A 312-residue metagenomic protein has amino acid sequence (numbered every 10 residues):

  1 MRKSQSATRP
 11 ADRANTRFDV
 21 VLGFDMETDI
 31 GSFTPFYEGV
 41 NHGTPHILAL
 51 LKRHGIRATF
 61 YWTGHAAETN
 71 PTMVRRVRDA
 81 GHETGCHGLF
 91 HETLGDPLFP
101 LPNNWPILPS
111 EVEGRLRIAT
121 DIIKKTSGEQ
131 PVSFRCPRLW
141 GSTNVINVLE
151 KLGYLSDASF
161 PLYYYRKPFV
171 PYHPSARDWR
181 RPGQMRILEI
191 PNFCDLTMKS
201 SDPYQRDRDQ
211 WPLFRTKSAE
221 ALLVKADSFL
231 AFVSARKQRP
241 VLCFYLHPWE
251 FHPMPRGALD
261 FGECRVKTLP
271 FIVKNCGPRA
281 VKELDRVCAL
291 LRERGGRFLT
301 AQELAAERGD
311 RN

Functional and structural regions predicted by a protein language model:
R2-E83, K151: Active-site beta->alpha N-cap acidic-glycine motif
R2-R9, K52-A58, T216-N312: C-terminal domain-boundary segment and adjacent tail
K3, E129, R135-Y245: Active-site-adjacent pocket scaffolds in enzyme catalytic domains
D25, L51, H87, F134 (+4 more regions): Conserved, mostly hydrophobic/aromatic
I30, H54-S142, L155, S159 (+1 more regions): Metal-dependent polysaccharide deacetylase catalytic core of the NodB/CE4 family, i.e., the active-site-bearing domain
I30-G31, E68-N70, E92-D96, W140-V145 (+4 more regions): Short catalytic/ligand-binding loop motif for oxyanion handling, primarily in non-cytosolic enzymes, centered on
P35-N41, Y61-T72, T93-G95, R135-N144 (+3 more regions): Acidic-and-aromatic substrate-binding clefts and catalytic sites of carbohydrate-active enzymes
E38-N41, P106-R117, E220, G277-V281 (+1 more regions): Non-membrane alpha-helical structural segments and their capping/turn regions in soluble enzymes
